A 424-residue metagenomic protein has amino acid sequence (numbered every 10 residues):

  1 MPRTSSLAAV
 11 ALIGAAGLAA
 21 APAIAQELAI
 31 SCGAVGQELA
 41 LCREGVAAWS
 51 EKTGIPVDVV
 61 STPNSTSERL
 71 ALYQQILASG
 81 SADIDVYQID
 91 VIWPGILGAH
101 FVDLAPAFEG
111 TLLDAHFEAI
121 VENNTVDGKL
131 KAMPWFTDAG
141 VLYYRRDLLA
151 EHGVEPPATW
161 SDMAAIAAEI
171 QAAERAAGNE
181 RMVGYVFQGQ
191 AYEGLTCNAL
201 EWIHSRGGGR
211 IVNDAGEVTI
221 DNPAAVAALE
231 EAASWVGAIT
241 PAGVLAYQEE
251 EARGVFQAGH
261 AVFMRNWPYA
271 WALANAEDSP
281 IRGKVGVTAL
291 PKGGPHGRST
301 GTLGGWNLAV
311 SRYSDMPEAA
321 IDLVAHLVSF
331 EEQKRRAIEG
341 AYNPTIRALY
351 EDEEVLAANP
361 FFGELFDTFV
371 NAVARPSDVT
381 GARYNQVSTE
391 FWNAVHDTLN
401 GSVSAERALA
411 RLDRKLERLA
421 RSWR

Functional and structural regions predicted by a protein language model:
Q26-G36, I55-T62, D85-V86, K131 (+2 more regions): Short, well-ordered beta-strand elements
E27-E44, T62-N64, D138, E193 (+2 more regions): Extracytoplasmic "Venus flytrap"
G36-P56, F391, L409: Short, polar/charged alpha-helical segment
G45-E118, N123-T125, D147-A158, V255 (+4 more regions): Extracytoplasmic "Venus flytrap"/periplasmic binding protein-like
D90-A139, R181, L195, R282-T288 (+2 more regions): Hinge/lid segment of periplasmic solute-binding proteins
K131-W135, G140, A164-E217, A261: Extracytoplasmic/periplasmic solute-binding protein
A167, D214-L245, L290: Glycine-centered hinge/linker elements that transmit conformational signals in sensory and ligand-binding systems
Y269-R282, G293-N393, R421-W423: C-terminal lobe and pocket-closing loops of periplasmic/extracytoplasmic Venus-flytrap solute-binding proteins
